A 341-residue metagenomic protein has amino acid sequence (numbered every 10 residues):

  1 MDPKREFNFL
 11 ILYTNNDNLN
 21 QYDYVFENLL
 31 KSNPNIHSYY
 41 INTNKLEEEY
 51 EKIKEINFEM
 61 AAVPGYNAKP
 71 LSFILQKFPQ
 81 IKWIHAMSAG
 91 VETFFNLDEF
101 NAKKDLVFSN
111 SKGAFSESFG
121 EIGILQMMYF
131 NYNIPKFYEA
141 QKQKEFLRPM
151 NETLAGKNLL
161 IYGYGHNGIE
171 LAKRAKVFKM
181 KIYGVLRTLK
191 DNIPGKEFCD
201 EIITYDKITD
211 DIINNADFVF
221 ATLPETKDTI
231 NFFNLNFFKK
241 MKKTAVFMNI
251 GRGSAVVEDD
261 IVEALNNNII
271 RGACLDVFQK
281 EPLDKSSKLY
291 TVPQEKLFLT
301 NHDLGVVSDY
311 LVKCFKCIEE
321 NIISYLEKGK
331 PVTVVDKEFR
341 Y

Functional and structural regions predicted by a protein language model:
M1-M60: N-terminal glycine-/charge-rich "phosphate-binding" loop or analogous flexible N-terminal tail
N16-N18, T43-L46, P64-P70, S88-V91 (+4 more regions): Short beta->alpha connector loops
I53-M60, P79-I81, N214-V219, K242-A245: Short acidic/histidine-rich motifs immediately flanking catalytic phosphotransfer sites in two-component signaling
F58-Y138: Phosphate/diphosphate ligand-binding glycine-rich loop within oxidoreductases
V107, F137-E170: Glycine-rich NAD(P)-binding loop of Rossmann-like domains
F108, T244, I250-Y341: Rossmann-like dinucleotide-binding domain for NAD(H)/NADP(H)
G120-K136, V177-F178, K316-E327: Oxidoreductase and adenylate-handling cofactor-binding alpha/beta cores
L189-K288: Rossmann-like adenosine-cofactor binding region
